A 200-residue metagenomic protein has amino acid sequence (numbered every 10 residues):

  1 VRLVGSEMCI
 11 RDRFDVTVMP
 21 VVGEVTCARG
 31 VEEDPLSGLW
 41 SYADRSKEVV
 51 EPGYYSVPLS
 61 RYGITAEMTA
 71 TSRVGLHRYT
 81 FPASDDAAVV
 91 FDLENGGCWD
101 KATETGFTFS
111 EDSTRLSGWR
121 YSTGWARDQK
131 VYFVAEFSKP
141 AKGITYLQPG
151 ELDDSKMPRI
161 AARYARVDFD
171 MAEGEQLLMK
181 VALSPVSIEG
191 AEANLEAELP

Functional and structural regions predicted by a protein language model:
S6-P200: Accessory carbohydrate-recognition regions in carbohydrate-active enzymes
